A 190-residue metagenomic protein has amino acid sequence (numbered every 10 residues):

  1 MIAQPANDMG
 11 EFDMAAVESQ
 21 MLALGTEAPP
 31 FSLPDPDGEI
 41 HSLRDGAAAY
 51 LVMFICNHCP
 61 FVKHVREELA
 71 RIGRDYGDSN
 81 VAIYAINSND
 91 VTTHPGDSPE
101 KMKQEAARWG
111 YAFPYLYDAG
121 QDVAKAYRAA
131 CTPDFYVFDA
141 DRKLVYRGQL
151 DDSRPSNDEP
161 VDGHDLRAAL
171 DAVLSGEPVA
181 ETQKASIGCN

Functional and structural regions predicted by a protein language model:
I2-T182: Chalcogenol-based redox active-site neighborhoods
A185-N190: A short, charged, Gly/Pro-tolerant segment at domain boundaries
